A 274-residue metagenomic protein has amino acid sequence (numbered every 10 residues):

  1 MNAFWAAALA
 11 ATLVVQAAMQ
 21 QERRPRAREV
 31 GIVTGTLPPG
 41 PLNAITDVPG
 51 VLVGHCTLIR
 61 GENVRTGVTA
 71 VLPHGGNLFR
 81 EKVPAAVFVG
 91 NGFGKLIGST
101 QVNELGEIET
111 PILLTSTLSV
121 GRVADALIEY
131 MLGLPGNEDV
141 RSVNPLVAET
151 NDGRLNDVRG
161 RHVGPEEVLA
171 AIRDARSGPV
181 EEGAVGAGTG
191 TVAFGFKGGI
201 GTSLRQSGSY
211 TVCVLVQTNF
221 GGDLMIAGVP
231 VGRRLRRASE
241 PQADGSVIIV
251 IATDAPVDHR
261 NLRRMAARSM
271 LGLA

Functional and structural regions predicted by a protein language model:
M1-F4: Positively charged n-region of N-terminal signal peptides that target proteins for export
A6-Q16: Bacterial N-terminal signal peptides
M19-A274: Alpha/propeptide regions of enzymes that mature by internal proteolysis
